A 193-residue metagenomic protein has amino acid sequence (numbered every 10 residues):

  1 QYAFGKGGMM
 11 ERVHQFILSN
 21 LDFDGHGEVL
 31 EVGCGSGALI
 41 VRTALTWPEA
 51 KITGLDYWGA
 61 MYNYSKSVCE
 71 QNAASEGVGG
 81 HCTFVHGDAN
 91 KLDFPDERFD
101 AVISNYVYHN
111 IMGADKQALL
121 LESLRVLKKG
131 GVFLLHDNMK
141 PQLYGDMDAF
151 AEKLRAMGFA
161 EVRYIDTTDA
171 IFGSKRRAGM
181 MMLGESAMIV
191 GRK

Functional and structural regions predicted by a protein language model:
Q1-F16: Class I SAM-dependent methyltransferase Rossmann-like catalytic core, especially the SAM/SAH-binding loop
L30, I40-N90: Class I SAM-dependent methyltransferase SAM/SAH-binding core
G33-G37: Class I SAM-dependent methyltransferase "Motif I" SAM/SAH-binding loop
W47, I111-G113, L127-K129: Helix-to-beta-strand junctions that scaffold the AdoMet/dcAdoMet cofactor pocket in Class I SAM-dependent enzymes
N90-V102: A short acidic, Gly/Pro-enriched loop at the edge of an enzyme's catalytic core that lines a small-molecule cofactor
Q117-K129: A short glycine-rich, Lys/Arg-flanked "PGG" loop and its adjoining helix->strand segment in the class I
G130-D137: Conserved beta-strand signature within the Rossmann-like core of class I S-adenosyl-L-methionine
G158, I171-K193: Core SAM-dependent methyltransferase catalytic element
